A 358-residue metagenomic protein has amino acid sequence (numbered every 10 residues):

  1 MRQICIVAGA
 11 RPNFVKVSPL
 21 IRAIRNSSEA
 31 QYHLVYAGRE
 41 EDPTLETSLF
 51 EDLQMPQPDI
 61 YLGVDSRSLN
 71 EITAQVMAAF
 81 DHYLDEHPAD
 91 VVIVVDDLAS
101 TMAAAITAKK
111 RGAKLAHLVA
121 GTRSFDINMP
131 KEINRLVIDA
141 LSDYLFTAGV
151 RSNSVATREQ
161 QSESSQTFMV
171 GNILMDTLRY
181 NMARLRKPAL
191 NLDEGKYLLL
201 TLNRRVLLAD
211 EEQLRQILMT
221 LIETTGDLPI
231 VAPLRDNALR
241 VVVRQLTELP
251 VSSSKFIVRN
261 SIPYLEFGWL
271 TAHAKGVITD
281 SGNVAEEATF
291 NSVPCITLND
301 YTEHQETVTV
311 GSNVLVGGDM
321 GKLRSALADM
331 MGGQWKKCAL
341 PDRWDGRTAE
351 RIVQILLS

Functional and structural regions predicted by a protein language model:
M1-A10, N299: Nucleotide-activated donor-dependent transferases that construct or modify glycoconjugates
C5-A8, F14-A23, L49, Y61-S162: Active-site and donor-binding regions of nucleotide-sugar-utilizing enzymes
S27-H33, A113, G226-I230: A generic structural motif
R39-T44, G63, L141-E212, V316: A nucleotide-sugar donor-handling region in carbohydrate enzymes
E40-P56: N-terminal beta-loop-helix "entrance" segment that forms/cooperates in small-molecule cofactor or anionic ligand
T47-L49, R184-H273: Donor-nucleotide binding loops and adjacent catalytic segments primarily of GT-B fold Leloir glycosyltransferases
V94-V95, I106, H117-L118, L145 (+1 more regions): A donor-sugar binding/catalytic signature common to diverse glycosyltransferases and related nucleotide-sugar
R151, V314-S358: Leloir-type glycosyltransferase catalytic cores
